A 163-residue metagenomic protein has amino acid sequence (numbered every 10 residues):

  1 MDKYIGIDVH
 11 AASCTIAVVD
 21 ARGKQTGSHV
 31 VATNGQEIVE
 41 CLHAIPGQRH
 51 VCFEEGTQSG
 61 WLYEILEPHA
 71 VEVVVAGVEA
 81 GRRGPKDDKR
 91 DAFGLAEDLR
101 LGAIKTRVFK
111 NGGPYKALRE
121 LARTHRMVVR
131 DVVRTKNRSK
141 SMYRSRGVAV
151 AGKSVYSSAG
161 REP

Functional and structural regions predicted by a protein language model:
D2-D20, L95, V128: Gly/Thr-rich phosphate-binding beta-strand-loop-beta motif of the actin/hexokinase/Hsp70
K3, G27, G47-H50: Short active-site oxyanion
A12-Q36: Short glycine-rich, Thr/Ser-proximal phosphate-binding strand/loop in the N-terminal lobe of ATP-dependent enzymes
G35, C41-R82: Conserved DEDDh/DEDDy metal-dependent 3′-5′ exonuclease domain
E67-V73, D88-D91, S145-G152: A short alpha->loop->secondary-structure connector
V73-K110, Y115-K116, S158-P163: Short alpha-helix plus adjacent loop in nuclease-associated cores
D88-D98, A122-V133: Acidic, Mg2+-coordinating catalytic module of metal-dependent nucleases/exonucleases that use a two-metal-ion mechanism
R123-P163: Glycine-rich, often acidic, oxyanion-interacting loops/wings at catalytic, nucleic-acid, or phospho-protein interfaces
